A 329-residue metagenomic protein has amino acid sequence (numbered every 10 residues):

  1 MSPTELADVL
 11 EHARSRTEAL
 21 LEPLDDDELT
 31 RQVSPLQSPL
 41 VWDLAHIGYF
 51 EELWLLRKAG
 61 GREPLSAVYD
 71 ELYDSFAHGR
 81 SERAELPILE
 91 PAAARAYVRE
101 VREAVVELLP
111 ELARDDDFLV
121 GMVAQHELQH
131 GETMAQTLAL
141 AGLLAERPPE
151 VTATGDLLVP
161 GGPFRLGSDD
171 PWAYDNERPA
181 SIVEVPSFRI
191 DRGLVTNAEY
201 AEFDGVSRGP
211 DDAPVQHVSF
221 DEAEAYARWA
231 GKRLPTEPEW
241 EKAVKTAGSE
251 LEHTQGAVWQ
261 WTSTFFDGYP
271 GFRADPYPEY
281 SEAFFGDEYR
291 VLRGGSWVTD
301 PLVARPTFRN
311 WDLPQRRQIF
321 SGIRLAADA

Functional and structural regions predicted by a protein language model:
M1-L24, E28-Q32, L36-E239, A243-A247 (+1 more regions): Extended beta-strand/loop cores of jelly-roll/beta-sandwich
E177-S181, T254-A329: Surface-exposed recognition segments
S249-H253: Acidic, glycine-enriched loop/beta-strand segments at the rims of small-molecule binding/catalytic pockets
